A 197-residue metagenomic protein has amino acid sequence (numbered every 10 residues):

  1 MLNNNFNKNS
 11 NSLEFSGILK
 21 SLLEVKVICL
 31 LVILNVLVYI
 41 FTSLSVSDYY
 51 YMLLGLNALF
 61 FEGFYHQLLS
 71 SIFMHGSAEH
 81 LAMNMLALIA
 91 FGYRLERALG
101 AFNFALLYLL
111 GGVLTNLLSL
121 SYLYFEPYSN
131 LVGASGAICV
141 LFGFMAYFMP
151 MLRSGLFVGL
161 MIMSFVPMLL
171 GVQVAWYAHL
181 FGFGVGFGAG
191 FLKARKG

Functional and structural regions predicted by a protein language model:
L2-G197: A detector for small-residue-rich transmembrane helices and their helix-helix packing motifs
